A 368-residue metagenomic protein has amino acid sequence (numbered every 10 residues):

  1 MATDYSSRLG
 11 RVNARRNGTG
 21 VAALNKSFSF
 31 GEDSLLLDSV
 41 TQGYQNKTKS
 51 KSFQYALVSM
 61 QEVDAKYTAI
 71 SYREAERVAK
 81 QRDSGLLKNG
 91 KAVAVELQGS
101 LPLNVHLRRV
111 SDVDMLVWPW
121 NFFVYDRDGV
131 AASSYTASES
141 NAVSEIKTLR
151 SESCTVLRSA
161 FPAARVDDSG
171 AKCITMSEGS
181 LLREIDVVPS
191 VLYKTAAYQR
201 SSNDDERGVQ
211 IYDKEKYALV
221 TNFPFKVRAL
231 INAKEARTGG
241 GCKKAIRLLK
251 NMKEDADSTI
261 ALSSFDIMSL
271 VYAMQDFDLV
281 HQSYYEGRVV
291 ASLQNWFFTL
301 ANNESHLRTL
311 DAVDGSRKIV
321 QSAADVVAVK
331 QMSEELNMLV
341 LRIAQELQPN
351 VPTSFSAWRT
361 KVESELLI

Functional and structural regions predicted by a protein language model:
M1-E96, S100-V110, F122-T136, D314-S316 (+1 more regions): N-terminal regions immediately upstream of nucleotidyltransferase
R8-G10, A14-N17, L230, Q282 (+1 more regions): Soluble regions of membrane-associated proteins that transit the secretory/organelle pathway
G43-S50, F123, L182-K234, V320 (+1 more regions): Extended, alpha-helix-rich binding/interface surfaces that flank or overlap catalytic cores and mediate recognition
E74-V78, S144-C154, V289-Q294: Well-ordered, non-membrane alpha-helical segments in soluble/globular domains
L86, E96-L97, L103, R108-S111 (+1 more regions): Conserved catalytic core of two-metal-ion nucleotidyltransferases
M115-F123: Internal, well-ordered alpha/beta segment that forms a basic, Gly-enriched binding/recognition surface
K147-V166, F225-I260: Acidic, metal/cofactor-coordinating or nucleic-acid-engaging core segments within structured domains
Q199-S202, K243-N350, F355-K361, L367-I368: Conserved nucleotidyltransferase catalytic core and NTase-mimicking acidic/glycine-rich helix/loop elements in nucleic
